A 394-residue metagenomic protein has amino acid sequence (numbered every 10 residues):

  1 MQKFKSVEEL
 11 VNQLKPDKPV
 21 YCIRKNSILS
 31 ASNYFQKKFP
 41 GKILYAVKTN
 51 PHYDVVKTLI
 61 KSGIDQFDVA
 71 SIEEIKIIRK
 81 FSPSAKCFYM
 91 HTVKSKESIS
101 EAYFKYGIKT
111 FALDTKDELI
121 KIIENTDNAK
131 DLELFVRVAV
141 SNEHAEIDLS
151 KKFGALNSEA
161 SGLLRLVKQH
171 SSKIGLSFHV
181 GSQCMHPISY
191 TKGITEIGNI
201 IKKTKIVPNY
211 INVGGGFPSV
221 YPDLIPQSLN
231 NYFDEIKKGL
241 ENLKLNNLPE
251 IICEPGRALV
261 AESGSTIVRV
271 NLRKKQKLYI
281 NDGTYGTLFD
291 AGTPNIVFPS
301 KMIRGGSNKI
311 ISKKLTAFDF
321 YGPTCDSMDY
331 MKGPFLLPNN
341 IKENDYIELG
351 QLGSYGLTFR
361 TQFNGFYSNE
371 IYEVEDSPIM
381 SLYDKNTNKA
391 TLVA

Functional and structural regions predicted by a protein language model:
M1-L132, R165-S172, K203-V207, N340 (+1 more regions): A charged N-terminal "starter" segment
D17, Y221, G333: Generic anion/oxyanion-binding catalytic loop in active/binding sites
N26, K48-H52, I72-E73, T92-K94 (+7 more regions): Active-site beta-loop-alpha junctions enriched in small/polar residues
T58-L59, S82-S84, Y103-F104, N125-N128 (+6 more regions): Short, glycine/charged-enriched secondary-structure capping and boundary segments
F104, T126-A129, A145, K168 (+5 more regions): Solvent-exposed alpha-helices and their adjacent loops that cap or buttress functional pockets in soluble metabolic
V140-Q276, N364: Active-site loop/helix belt of alpha/beta enzymes
E235, E250-A394: Charged (often Lys/Glu-rich) extended helix/loop segments that serve as interaction or gating elements
